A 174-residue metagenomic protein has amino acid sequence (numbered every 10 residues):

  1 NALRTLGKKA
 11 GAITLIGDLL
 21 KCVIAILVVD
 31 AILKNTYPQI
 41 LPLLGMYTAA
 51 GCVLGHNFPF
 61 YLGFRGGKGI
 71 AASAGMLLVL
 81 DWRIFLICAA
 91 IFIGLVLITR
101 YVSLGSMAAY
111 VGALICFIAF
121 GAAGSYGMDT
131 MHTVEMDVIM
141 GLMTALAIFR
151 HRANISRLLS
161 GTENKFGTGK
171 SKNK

Functional and structural regions predicted by a protein language model:
N1-K21, F58-I70, I98-A109, R152-K174: Interhelical loop and helix-boundary elements at the membrane-water interface of polytopic inner-membrane proteins
L3-K8, V29-L33, G69-T99, G112-G121: Interfacial segments of multi-pass membrane proteins
T5-T14, Y37-G55: Helix-loop-helix "hairpin" substructures at the membrane interface of multi-pass membrane proteins
G17, K21-V29, Y47-G55, A71 (+8 more regions): Alpha-helical transmembrane segments in multi-pass membrane proteins
I26-Y47, L78-F85, A119-I139: Helix-coil boundary and interhelical linker segments in multi-pass alpha-helical membrane proteins
R65, A89-I93, S125-V134, S156-E163: A cytosolic-side transmembrane-helix exit/cap motif
G94-G124, M128-V134, M143-L146: Canonical bilayer-spanning transmembrane alpha-helix
L146-R152: Membrane-water interface at the C-terminal end of transmembrane alpha helices
